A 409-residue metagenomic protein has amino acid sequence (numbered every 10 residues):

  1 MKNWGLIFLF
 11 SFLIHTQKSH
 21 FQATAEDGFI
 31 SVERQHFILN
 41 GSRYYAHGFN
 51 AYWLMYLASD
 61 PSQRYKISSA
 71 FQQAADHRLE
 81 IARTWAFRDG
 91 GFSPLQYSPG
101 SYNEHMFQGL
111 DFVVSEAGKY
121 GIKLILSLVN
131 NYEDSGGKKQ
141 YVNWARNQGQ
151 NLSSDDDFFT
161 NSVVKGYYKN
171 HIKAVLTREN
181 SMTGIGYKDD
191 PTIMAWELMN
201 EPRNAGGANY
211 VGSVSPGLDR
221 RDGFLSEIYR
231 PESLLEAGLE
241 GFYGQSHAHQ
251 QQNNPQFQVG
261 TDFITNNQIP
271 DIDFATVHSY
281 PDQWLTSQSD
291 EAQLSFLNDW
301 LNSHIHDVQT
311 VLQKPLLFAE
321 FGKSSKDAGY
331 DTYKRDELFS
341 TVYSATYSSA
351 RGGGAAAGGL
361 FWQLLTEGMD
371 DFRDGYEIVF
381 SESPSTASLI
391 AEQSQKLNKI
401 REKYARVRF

Functional and structural regions predicted by a protein language model:
M1-F10: Classical eukaryotic N-terminal signal peptides for Sec-dependent ER targeting/secretion, especially the positively
N3, L316-L317: Amphipathic alpha-helical protein-interaction segments enriched in hydrophobic
S11-D27: N-terminal signal peptide
E26-P315, F321-E337, T341-T346, A350-Y404: Active-site mouth of glycoside hydrolases
R406-F409: Core catalytic subdomain of AMP-forming adenylate-forming
